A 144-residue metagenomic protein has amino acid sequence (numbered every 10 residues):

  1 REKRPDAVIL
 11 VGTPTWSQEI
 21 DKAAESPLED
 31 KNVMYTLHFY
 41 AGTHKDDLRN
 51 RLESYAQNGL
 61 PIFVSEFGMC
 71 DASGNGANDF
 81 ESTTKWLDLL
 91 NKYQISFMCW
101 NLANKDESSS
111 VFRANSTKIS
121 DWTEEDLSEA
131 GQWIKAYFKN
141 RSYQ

Functional and structural regions predicted by a protein language model:
R1-S96, W100, S109-Y143: Extracellular glycoside hydrolase catalytic/binding regions
